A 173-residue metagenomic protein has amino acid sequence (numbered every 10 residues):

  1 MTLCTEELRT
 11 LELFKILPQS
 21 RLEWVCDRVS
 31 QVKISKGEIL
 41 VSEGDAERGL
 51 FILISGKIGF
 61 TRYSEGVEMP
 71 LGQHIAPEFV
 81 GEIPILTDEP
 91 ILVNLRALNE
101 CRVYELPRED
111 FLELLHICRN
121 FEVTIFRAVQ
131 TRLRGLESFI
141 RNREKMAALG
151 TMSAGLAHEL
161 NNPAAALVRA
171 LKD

Functional and structural regions predicted by a protein language model:
T2-E6, F126: Signal-transmission linkers at sensory-effector interfaces
T5, R9-T61, R134: Regulatory nucleotide-sensing modules
Y63-E65: Sigma70-family region 2
V67-I125: Cyclic-nucleotide recognition modules
N120-L136: Acidic/polar, low-complexity linker and loop regions
G135-E159: Conserved HAMP-HisKA connector
A164-D173: Histidine phosphotransfer helical core of two-component systems
